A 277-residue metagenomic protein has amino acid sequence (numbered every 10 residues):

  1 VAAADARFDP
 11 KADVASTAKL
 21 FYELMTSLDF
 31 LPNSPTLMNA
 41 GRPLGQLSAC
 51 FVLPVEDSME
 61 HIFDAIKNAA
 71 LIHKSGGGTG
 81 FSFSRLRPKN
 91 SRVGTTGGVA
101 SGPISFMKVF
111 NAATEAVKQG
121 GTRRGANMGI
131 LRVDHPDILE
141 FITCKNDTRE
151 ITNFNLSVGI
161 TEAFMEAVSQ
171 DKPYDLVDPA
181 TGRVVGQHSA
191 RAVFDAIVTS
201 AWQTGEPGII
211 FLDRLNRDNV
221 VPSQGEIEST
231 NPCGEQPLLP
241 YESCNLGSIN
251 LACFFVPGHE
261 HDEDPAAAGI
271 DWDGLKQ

Functional and structural regions predicted by a protein language model:
V1-Q277: Extended catalytic cores of very large enzyme megasubunits
